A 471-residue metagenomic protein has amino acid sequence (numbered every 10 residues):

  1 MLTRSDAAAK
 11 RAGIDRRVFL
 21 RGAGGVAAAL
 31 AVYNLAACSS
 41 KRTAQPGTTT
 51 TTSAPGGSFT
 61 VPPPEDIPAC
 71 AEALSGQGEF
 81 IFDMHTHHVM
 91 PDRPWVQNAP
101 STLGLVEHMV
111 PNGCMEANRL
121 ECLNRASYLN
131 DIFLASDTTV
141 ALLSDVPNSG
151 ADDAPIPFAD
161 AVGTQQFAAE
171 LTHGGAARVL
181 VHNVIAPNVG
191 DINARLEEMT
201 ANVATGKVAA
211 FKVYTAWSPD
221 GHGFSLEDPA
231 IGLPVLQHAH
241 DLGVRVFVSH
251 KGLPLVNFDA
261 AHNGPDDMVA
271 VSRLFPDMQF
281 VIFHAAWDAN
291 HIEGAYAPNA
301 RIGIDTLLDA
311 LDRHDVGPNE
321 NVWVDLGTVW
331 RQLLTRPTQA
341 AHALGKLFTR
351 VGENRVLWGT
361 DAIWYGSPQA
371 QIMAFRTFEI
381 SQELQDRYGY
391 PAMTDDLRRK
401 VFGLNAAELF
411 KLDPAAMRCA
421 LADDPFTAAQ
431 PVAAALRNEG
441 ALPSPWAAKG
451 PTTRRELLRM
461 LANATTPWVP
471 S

Functional and structural regions predicted by a protein language model:
M1-D15: N-terminal secretory signal peptides
G13-D15, L20-A36, A54-F80, V96-Q97 (+4 more regions): Mid-to-C-terminal alpha-helical segments outside catalytic/metal-binding sites
S39-K41: Bacterial signal peptide processing site
T49-S53: Extracellular mucin-like PTS domains
G56-E65, P147-N263: Active-site gating/metal-coordination segments in enzymes
T60-I67, A210, W217, F224-W358 (+4 more regions): Catalytic pocket-lining loop regions of alpha/beta-barrel enzymes, especially the amidohydrolase/enolase/GH5 lineages
H85-P91, H250, H284: Histidine-centered divalent metal-coordination motifs
A99-L123, S127-I156, R178-I185, A209-A210 (+1 more regions): Divalent metal-dependent hydrolysis catalytic cores, especially in the metallo-beta-lactamase
